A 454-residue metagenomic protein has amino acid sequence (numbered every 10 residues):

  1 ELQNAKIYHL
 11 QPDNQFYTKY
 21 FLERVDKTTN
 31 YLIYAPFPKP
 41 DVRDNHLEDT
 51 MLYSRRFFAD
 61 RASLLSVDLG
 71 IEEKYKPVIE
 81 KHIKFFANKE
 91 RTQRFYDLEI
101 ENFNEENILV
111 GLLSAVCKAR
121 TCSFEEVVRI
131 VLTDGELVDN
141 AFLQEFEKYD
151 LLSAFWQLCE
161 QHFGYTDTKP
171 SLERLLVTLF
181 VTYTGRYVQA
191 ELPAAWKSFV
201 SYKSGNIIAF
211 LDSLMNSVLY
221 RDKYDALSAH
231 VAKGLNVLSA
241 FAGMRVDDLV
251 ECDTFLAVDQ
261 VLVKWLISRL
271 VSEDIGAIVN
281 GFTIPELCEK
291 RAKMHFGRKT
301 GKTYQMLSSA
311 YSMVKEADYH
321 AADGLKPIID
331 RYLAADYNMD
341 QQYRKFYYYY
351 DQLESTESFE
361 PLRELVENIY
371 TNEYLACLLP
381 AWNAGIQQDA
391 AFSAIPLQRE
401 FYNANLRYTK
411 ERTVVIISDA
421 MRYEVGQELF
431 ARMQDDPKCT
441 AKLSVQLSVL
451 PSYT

Functional and structural regions predicted by a protein language model:
E1-T413, R422-T454: …; additionally, a secondary subgroup of soluble metalloenzymes is captured
D419: Ligand-binding pocket scaffold of soluble enzyme catalytic domains
